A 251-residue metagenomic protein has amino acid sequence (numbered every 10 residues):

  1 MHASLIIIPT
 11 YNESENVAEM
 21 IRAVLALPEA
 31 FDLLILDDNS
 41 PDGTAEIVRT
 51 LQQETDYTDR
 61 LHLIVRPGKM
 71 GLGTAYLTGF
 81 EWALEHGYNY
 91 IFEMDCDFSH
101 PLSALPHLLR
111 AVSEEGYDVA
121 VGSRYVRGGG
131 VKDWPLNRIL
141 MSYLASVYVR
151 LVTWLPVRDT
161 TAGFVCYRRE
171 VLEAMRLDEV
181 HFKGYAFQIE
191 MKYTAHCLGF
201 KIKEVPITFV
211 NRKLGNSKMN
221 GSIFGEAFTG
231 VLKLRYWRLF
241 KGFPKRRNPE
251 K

Functional and structural regions predicted by a protein language model:
M1-A3, W154, L177-K251: Hydrophobic helical membrane-anchoring modules
E13-A26: Short, well-formed alpha-helical segments that are part of the catalytic scaffolds of diverse glycosyltransferases
E13-N16, S40, P101: Donor nucleotide-sugar binding loop of glycosyltransferases
V24, G79, D97, R168 (+3 more regions): Residue-level signature of catalytic and energy-coupling elements of molecular machines, predominantly ATP/GTP-dependent
L27-A30, Q53-R60, G87: Short helix-capping segments at alpha-helix termini
F31-S40, I64-V65, M94: Short beta-strand/loop segment that forms part of the nucleotide-sugar
D37-E46, F98: A conserved acidic beta->alpha catalytic loop
I64-E85, Y90, L102-Y185, R212-T229: Acceptor/aglycone-binding surface of glycosyltransferases and processive sugar-polymer synthases
